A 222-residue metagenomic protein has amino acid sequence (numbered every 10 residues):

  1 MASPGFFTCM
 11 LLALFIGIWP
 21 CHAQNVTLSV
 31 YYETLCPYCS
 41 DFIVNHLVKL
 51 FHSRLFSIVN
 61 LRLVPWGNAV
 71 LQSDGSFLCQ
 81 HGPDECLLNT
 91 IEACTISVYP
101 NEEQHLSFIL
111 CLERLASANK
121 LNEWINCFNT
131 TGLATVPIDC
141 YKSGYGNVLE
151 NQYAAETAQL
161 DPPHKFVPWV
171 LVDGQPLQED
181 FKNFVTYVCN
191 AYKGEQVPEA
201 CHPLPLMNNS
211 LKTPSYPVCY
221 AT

Functional and structural regions predicted by a protein language model:
A2-G5, L12-Y32: N-terminal signal peptide
G5, G67-T222: Cysteine-centric redox/oxidoreductase cores and disulfide-bonded domains
F6-F7, C39: Eukaryote-specific detector of the first structured module of a protein
L14-I16, L47-K49, Y153-A158: Eukaryotic intrinsically disordered and solvent-exposed regulatory patches
P20-Q24, R54-S57, D161-H164: Intrinsically disordered, low-complexity regulatory regions enriched in Ser/Pro/Gly/Thr and acidic residues
C21-L50: Local sequence-structure signature of Cys/Sec-based thiol-disulfide redox active-site neighborhoods
T27-Y31, N60-R62, W169-L171: Beta-strand cores of modular interaction/reader domains in eukaryotic scaffold and signaling proteins, especially PDZ
I43-P65: Conserved helix-turn-beta segment immediately C-terminal to the redox Cys motif in thioredoxin-like folds
